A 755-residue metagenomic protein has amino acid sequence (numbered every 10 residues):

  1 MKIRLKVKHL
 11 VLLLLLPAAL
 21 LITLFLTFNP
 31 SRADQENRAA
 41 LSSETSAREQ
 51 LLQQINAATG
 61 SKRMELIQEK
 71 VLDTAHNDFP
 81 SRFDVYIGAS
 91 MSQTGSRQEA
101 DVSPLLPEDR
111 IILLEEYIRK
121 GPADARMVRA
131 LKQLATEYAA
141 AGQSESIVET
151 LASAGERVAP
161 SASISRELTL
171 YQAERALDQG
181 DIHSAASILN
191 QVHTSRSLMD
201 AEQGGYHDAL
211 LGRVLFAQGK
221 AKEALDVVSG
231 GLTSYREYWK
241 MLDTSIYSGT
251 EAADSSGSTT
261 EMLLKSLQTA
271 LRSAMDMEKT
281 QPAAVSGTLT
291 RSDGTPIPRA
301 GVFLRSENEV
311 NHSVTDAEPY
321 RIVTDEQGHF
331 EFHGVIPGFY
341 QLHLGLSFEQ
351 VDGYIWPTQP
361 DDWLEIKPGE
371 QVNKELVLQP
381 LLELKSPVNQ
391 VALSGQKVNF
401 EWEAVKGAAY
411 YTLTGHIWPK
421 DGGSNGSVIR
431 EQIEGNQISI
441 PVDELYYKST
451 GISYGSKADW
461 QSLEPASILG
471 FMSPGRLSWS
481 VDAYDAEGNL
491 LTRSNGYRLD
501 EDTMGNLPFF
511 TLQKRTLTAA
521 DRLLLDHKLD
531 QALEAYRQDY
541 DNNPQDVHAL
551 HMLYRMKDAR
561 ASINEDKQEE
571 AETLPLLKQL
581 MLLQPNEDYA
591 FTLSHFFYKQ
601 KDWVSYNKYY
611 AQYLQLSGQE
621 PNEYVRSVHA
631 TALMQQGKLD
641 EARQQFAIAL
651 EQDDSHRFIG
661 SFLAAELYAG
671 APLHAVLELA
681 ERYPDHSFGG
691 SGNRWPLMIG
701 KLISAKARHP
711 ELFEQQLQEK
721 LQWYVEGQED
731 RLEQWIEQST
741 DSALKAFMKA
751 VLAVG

Functional and structural regions predicted by a protein language model:
E65-V71, L105-R119, S144-R157, H183-T194 (+7 more regions): Alpha-helical repeat scaffolds
Y235-K240, S245-E261, S347-N373: Structured interaction patches on ligand/partner-binding surfaces of diverse proteins
E261-A274, D362-N389, T503-T511: Extracellular beta-sheet/turn segments enriched in Thr/Pro/Gly and aliphatic residues
A283-S292, G328, L376: A short, amphipathic beta-strand motif
V285, R291-H312, A409: Short, ordered, surface-exposed loop/turn motifs in non-cytosolic proteins
A300-I322, I417-N425: Short amphipathic beta-strand segments in non-cytosolic proteins
P319-G334, Q437-S439: Short, surface-exposed beta-strand/beta-hairpin micro-motifs centered on an aromatic residue
G328, G338-V351: A short, solvent-exposed beta-strand micro-motif common in secreted/extracellular proteins
